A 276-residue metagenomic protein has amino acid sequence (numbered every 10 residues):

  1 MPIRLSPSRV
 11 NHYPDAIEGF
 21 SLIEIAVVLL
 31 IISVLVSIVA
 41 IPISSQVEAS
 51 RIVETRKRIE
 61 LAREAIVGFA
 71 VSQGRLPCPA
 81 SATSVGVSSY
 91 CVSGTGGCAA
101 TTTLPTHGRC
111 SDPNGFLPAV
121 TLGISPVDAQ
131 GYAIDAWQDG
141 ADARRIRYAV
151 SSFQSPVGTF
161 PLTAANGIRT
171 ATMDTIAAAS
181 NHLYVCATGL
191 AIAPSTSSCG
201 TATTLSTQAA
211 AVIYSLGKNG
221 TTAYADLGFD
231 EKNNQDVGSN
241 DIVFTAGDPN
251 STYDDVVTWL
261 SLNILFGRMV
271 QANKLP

Functional and structural regions predicted by a protein language model:
M1-F20, V47: N-terminal leader/signal peptides at the extreme start of proteins
A16-Q46: N-terminal single-pass transmembrane signal-anchor helix
S45-P276: N-terminal pilin/flagellin-like segments and related low-complexity appendage regions
